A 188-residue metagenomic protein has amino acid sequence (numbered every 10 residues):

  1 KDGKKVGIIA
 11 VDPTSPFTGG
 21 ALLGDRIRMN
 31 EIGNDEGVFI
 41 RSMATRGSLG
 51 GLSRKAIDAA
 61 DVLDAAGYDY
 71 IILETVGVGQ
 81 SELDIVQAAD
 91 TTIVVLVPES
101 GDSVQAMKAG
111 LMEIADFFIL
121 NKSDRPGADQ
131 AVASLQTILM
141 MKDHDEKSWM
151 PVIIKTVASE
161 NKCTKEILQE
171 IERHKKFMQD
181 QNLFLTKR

Functional and structural regions predicted by a protein language model:
K1-S81, A88-V95, D102-S103: Nucleotide-state-sensitive switch-loop elements of NTP-binding domains
G3, L49-I57, G79-E82, V86 (+5 more regions): Amphipathic alpha-helical transducer elements in NTP-driven molecular machines
I27, I57, D61-D64, V86 (+5 more regions): Signal for well-folded cores of large energy- and translation-related assemblies
E36-V38, G110-F118: Acidic/polar active-site rim loop that often engages polyanionic ligands
S42-M43, V94-V97, I119-K122, K155-T156: Conserved beta-strand segments of the P-loop GTPase G domain that flank and frequently precede/overlap
I114-F117, S123-M178: Canonical P-loop GTPase G-domain recognition
D180-F184: C-terminal or mid-to-C-terminal helical accessory/interaction module adjacent to the motor/catalytic core
